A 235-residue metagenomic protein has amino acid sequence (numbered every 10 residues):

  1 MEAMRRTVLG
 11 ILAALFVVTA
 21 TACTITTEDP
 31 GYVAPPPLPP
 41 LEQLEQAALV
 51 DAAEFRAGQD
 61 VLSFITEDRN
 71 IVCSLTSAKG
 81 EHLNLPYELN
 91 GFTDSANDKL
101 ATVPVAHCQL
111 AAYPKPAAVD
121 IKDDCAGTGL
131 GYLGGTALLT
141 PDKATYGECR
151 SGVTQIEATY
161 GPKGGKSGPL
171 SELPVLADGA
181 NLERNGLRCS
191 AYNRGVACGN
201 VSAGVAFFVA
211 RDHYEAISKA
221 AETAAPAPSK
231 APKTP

Functional and structural regions predicted by a protein language model:
M1-L12: Bacterial N-terminal signal peptides that target proteins for export
F16, T66, A101, A118 (+3 more regions): Residue-level signal for mature regions of secreted extracellular proteins and peptides
T19-A22: C-terminal motif of bacterial Sec signal peptides marking the signal peptidase cleavage site
T24-T27: Bacterial signal peptide processing site
G31-E54, G80-E81, P86-L173, V205 (+1 more regions): A low-complexity, Ser/Thr/Gly/Pro-enriched, surface-exposed linker/loop concept that marks segments flanking
R56-N70, S74, A118-I121, D178-R184: Extracellular glycan-recognition/adhesion modules and their associated mucin-like linkers
E67-G80, E183-A203, A225-P235: Extracellular/lumenal glycan-associated surfaces
Y160-V196: An exposure/low-complexity boundary signal
